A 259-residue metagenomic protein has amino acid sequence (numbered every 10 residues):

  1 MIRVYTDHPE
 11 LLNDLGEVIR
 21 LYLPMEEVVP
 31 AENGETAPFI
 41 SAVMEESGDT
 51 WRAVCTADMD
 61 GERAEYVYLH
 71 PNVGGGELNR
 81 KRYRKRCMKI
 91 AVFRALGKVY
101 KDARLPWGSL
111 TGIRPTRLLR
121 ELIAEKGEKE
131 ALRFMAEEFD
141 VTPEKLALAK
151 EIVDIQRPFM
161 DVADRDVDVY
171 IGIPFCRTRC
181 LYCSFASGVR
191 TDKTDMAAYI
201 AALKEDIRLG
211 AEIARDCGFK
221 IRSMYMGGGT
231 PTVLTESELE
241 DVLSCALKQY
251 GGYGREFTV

Functional and structural regions predicted by a protein language model:
I2, I19-L21, M25-N79: Short, well-ordered secondary-structure micro-motifs within conserved domains or adaptor modules
E77-R104: Accessory, often N-terminal, substrate/partner-engagement and coupling regions that sit outside the core NTP/cofactor
R82, D192-I200, T232, E236: Flexible, glycine- and charge-enriched loops at secondary-structure boundaries
V99-R104, A124-V169, C217-G218: N-terminal [4Fe-4S]-dependent radical SAM core
D166-I200: Canonical Radical SAM [4Fe-4S] cluster-binding loop centered on the CxxxCxxC motif and its immediate flanking residues
E205-V259: Conserved SAM/AdoMet-binding glycine-rich loop
